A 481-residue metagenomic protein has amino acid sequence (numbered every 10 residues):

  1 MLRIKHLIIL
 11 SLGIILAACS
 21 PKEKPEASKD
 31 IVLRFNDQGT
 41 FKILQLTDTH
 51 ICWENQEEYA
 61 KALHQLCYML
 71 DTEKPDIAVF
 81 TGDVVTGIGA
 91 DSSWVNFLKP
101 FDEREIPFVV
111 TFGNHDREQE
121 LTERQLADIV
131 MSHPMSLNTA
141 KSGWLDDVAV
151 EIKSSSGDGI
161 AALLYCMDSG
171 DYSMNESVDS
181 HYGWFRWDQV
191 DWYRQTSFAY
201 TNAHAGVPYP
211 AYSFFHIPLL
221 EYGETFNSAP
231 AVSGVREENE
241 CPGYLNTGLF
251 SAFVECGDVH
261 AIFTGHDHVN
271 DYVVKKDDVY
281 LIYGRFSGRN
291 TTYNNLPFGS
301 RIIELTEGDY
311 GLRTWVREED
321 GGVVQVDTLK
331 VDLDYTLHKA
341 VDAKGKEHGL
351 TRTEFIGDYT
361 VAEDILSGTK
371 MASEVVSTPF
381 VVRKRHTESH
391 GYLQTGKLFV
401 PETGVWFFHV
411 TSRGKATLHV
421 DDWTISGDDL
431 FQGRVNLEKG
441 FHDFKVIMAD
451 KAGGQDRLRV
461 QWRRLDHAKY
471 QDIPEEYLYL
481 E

Functional and structural regions predicted by a protein language model:
A17-A18: C-terminal motif of bacterial Sec signal peptides marking the signal peptidase cleavage site
P21-N96: N-terminal active-site segment of His-dependent metallophosphoesterases
A27-K29, V95-A205, R301-T306: Extended active-site neighborhood of metal-dependent phosphoesterases/phosphodiesterases
K29-L33, D37, A149-G157, L164 (+2 more regions): Binuclear metal-dependent phosphoesterase catalytic core
Q45-L63, V85-S92, R124, S132-L137 (+3 more regions): Acidic/histidine-rich helix-loop elements that form or flank divalent-metal/phosphate-binding sites at the catalytic
C52-E54, T86-D91, V110-L121, Y172-N175 (+4 more regions): Active-site environment of divalent metal-dependent phosphoester hydrolases
K74-D76, L163-C166, V178-D271: His/acidic metal-ligating clusters that form di-metal
T336-E481: Acidic/polar, compositionally biased interaction segments
